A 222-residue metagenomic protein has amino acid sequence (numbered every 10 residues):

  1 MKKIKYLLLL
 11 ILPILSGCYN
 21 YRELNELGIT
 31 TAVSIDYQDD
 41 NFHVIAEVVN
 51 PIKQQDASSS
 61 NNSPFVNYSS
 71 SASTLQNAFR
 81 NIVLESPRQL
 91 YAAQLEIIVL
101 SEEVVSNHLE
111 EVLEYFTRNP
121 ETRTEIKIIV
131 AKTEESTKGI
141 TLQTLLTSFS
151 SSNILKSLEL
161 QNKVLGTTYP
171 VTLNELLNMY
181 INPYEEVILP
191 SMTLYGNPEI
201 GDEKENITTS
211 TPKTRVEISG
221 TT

Functional and structural regions predicted by a protein language model:
K2-L9, P13-T222: Membrane-proximal alpha-helical signals and transmembrane carboxylates
